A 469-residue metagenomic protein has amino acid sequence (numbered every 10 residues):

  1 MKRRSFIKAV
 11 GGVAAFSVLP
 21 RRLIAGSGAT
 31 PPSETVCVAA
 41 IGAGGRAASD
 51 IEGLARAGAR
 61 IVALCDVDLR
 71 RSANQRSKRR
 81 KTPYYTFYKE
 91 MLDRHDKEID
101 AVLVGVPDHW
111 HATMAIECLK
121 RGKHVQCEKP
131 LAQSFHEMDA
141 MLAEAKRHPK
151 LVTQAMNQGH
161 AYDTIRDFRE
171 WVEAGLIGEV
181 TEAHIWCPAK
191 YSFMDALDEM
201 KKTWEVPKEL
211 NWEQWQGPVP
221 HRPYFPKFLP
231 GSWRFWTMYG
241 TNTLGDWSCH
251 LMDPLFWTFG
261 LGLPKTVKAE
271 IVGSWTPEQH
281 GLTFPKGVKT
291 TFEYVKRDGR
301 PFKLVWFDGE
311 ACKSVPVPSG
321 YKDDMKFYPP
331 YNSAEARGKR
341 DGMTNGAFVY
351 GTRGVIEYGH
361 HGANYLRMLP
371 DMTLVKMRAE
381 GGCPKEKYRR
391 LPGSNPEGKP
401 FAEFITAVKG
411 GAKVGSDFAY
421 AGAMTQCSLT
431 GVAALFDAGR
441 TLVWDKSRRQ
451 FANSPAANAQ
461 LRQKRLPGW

Functional and structural regions predicted by a protein language model:
M1-V13: N-terminal secretory signal peptides and thylakoid transit peptides that target proteins across membranes
V10-R79, G159, V172, L255: N-terminal Rossmann-like dinucleotide-binding module
A25, D167, E179, H184-A189 (+2 more regions): Contiguous beta-strand/loop segments that form the cofactor/metal-binding neighborhood of enzyme cores
E34-V36, A59-R60, K81, K97-A101 (+3 more regions): Loop/turn elements at helix/coil->beta-strand transitions in domains of secreted/extracellular proteins
C37-A40, V62-D66, L103-V104, Q126-C127 (+6 more regions): Structural recognition of the beta-strand scaffold that forms the well-ordered cores of secreted hydrolase catalytic
G44, T82-E144: Beta-loop-alpha module in the N-terminal Rossmann-like domain of NAD(P)-dependent dehydrogenases, especially those
D68, G105-W110, L131-Q133, N157-Y162 (+3 more regions): Short, solvent-exposed turn/loop segments enriched in Gly/Ser/Thr/Pro and often Arg
H124-Q126, A132-N211: A contiguous active-site-proximal alpha/beta segment in oxidoreductase catalytic domains
